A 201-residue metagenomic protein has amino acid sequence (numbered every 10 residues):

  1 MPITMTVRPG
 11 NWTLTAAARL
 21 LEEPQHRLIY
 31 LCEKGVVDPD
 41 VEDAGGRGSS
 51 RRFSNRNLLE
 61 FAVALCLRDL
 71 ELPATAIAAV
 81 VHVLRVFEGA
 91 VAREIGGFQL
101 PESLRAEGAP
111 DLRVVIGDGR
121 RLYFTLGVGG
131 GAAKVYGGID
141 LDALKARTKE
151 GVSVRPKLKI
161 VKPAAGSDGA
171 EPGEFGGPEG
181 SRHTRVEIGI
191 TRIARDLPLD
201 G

Functional and structural regions predicted by a protein language model:
M1-E60, C66-D69: Basic helix-turn-helix/winged-helix DNA-binding cores and closely related short helical interaction motifs
G35, A79, I95-F98: Residue-level signal for alpha-helical context at structural boundaries
P39-D40, F53-S54, T75, V83 (+2 more regions): Charge-rich, low-complexity amphipathic helices in intrinsically disordered tails/linkers adjacent to domains
R56-E88: A short, Lys/Arg-enriched interface patch at domain edges and termini
F87-G201: Low-complexity intrinsically disordered segments
